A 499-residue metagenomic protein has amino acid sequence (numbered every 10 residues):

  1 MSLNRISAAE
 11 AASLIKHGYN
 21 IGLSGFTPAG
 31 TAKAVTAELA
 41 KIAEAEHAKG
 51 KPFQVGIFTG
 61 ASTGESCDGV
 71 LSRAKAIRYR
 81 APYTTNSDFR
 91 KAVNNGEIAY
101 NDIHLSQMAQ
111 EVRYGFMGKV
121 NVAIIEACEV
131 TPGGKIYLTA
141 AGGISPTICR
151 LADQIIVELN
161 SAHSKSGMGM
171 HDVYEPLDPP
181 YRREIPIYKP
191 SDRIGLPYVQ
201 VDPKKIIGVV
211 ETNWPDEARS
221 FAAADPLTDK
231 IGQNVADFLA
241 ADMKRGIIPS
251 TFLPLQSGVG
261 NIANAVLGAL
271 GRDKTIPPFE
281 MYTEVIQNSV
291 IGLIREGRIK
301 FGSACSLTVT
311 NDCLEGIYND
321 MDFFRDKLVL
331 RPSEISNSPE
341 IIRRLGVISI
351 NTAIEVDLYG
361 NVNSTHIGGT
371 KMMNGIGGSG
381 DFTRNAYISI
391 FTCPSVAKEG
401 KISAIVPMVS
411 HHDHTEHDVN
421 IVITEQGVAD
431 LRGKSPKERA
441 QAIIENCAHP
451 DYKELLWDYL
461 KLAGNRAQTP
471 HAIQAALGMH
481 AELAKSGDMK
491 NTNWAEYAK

Functional and structural regions predicted by a protein language model:
M1-K499: Conserved alpha/beta enzyme-core scaffold
